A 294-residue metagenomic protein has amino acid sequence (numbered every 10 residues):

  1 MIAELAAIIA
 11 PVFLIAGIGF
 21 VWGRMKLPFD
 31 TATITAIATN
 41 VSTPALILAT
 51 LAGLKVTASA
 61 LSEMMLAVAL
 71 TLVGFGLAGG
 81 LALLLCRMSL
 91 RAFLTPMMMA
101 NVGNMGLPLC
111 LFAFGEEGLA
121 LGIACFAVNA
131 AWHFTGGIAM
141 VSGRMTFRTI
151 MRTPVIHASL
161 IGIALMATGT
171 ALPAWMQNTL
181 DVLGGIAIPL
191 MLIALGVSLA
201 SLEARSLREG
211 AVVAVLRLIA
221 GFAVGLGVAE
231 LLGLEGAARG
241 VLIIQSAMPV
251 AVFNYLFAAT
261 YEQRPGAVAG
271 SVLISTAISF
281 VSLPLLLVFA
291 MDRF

Functional and structural regions predicted by a protein language model:
M1-F294: Alpha-helical transmembrane segments of multi-pass small-molecule/ion transporters
